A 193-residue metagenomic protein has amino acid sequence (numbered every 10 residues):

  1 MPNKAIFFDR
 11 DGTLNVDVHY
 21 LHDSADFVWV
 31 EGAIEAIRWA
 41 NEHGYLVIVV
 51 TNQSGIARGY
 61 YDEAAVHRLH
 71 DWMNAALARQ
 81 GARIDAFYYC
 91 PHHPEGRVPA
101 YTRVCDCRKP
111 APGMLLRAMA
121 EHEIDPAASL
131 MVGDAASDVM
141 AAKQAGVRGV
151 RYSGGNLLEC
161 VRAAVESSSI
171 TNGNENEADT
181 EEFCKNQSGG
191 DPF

Functional and structural regions predicted by a protein language model:
M1-V47: Active-site neighborhood of HAD-like aspartate-dependent phosphohydrolases
P2-K4, A64-A86, P94-M131, A135-F193: Asp-based, Mg2+/Mn2+-dependent phosphohydrolase catalytic module
I6, I34-I37, I48, I56 (+3 more regions): Weak global preference for isoleucine
F8-R10, T51, G133-D134: Active-site flanking residues adjacent to catalytic metal/cofactor-binding acidic residues
L14-E31, I56-A65, R79-Q80, V98-D106: Metal-dependent phosphoesterase signature
I34, Y45-V50, Y60, V66-M73 (+2 more regions): Short Lys/Arg-rich amphipathic alpha-helical segments
T51-I56, H92-H93: Short linear capping/connector segments at secondary-structure termini
